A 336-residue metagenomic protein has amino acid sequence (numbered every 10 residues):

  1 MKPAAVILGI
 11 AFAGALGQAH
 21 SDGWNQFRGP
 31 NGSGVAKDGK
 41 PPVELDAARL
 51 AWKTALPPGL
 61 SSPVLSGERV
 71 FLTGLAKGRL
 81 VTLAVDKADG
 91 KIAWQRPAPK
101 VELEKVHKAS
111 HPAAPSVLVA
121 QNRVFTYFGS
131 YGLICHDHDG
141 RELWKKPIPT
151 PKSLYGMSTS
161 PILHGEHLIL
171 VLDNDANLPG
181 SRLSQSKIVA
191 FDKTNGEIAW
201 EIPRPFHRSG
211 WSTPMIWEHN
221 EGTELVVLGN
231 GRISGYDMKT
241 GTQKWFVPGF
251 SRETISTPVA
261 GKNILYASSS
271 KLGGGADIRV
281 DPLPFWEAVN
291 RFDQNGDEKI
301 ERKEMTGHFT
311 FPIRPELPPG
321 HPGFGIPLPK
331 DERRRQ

Functional and structural regions predicted by a protein language model:
A5-A15: Bacterial N-terminal signal peptides
Q18-Q336: Noncatalytic, solvent-exposed loop/strand surfaces of beta-propeller-type extracellular/periplasmic domains
